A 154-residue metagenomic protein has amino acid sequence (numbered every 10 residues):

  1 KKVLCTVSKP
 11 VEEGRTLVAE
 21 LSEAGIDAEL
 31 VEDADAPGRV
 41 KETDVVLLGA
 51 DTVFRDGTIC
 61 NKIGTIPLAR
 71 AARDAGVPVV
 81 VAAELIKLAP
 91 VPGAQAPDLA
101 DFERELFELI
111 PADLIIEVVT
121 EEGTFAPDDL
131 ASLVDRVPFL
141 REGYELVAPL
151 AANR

Functional and structural regions predicted by a protein language model:
K1-K2: Conserved S-adenosyl-L-methionine
T6-R154: Conserved phosphate- and dinucleotide-binding cores of soluble alpha/beta proteins, encompassing both enzyme active
